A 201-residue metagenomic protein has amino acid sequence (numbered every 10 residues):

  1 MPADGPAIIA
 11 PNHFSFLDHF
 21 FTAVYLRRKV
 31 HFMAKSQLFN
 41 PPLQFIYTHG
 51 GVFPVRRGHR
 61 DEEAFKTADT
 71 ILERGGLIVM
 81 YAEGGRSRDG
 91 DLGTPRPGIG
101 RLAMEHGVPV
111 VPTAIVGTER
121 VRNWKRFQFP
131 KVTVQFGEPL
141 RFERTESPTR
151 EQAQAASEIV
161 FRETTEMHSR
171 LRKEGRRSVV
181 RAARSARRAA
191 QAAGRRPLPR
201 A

Functional and structural regions predicted by a protein language model:
M1-D4, E73: Flexible, charged surface loops at secondary-structure boundaries
A3-R60, K66-T67: Catalytic core of membrane glycerolipid acyltransferases/transacylases, capturing the structured, soluble-facing
E63-A201: Non-catalytic C-terminal accessory region of glycerolipid acyltransferases and related lyso-lipid remodeling enzymes
